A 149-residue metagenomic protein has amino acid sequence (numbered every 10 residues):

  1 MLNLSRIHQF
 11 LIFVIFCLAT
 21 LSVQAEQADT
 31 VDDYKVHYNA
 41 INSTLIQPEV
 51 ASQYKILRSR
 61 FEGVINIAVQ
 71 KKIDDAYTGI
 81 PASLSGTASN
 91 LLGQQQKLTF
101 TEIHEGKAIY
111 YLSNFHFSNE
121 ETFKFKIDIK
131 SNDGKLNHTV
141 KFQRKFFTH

Functional and structural regions predicted by a protein language model:
M1-I12: Bacterial N-terminal signal peptides that target proteins for export
T20-Q24: N-terminal signal peptide c-region/cleavage motif recognized by signal peptidases
Q27-V64: Beta-strand-rich domain onsets/edges
E62, P81, E120-K124: Extracellular Ig-like/FN3 beta-sandwich strand-entry sites
I65-K107: Mid-chain, structured segments of secreted extracytoplasmic proteins
T101-K124: Short, solvent-exposed, Trp/other aromatic-anchored flexible loops in extracytoplasmic proteins
I103, Q143-H149: Short beta-strand edge segments in extracellular beta-sheet folds
S131-H138: Short acidic/polar inter-strand loop motif in beta-rich domains
